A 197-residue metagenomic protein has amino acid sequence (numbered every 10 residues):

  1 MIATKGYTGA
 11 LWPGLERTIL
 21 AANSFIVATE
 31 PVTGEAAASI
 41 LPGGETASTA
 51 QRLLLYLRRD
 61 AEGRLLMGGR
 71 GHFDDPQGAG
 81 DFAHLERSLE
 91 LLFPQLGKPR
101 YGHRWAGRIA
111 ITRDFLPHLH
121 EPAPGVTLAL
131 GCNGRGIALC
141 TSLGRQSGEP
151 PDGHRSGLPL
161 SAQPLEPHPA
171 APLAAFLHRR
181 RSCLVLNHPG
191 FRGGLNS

Functional and structural regions predicted by a protein language model:
I2-G34, A38-P124: Active-site substrate-recognition segment that forms the wall of the catalytic cavity or substrate channel
M67, G71-F191: C-terminal catalytic lobe of FAD-dependent flavoproteins
G193-S197: Terminal low-complexity segments of carbohydrate-biosynthetic enzymes
